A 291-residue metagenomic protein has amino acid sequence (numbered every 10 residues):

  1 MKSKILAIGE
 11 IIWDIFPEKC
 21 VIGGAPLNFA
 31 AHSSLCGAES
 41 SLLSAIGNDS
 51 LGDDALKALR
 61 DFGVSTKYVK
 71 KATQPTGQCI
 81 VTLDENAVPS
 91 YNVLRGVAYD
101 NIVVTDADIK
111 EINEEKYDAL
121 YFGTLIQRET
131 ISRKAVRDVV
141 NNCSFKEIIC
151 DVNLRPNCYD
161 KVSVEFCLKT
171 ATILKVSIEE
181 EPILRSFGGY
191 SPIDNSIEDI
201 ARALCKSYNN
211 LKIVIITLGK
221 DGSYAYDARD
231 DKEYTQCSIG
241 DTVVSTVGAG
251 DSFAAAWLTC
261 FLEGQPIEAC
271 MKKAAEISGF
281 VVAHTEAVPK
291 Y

Functional and structural regions predicted by a protein language model:
M1-L6, A58-R60, T66-V69, E85-E233: Ribokinase/PfkB-type carbohydrate-kinase core domain
M1-S3, P192-Y291: Conserved phosphate-binding/catalytic region of the ribokinase-like
K4-I5, D14-C79, L83-V88, R95-Y99: Substrate-binding N-lobe of the ribokinase-like
G9: Active-site beta-alpha turn of Rossmann-fold NAD(P)-dependent dehydrogenases/reductases
I12-I15, R155, E181-P182, G240-T242: A short, flexible beta-alpha/helix-coil linker loop
G37, G188, F261: Active-site catalytic pocket residues across diverse enzymes, especially alpha/beta-hydrolases
I46, L125, I239: Hydrophobic pocket-lining residues within nucleotide cofactor-binding pockets
D49-S50, P75-T76, N157, P182 (+1 more regions): Short secondary-structure capping/turn micro-motifs that flank functional sites
